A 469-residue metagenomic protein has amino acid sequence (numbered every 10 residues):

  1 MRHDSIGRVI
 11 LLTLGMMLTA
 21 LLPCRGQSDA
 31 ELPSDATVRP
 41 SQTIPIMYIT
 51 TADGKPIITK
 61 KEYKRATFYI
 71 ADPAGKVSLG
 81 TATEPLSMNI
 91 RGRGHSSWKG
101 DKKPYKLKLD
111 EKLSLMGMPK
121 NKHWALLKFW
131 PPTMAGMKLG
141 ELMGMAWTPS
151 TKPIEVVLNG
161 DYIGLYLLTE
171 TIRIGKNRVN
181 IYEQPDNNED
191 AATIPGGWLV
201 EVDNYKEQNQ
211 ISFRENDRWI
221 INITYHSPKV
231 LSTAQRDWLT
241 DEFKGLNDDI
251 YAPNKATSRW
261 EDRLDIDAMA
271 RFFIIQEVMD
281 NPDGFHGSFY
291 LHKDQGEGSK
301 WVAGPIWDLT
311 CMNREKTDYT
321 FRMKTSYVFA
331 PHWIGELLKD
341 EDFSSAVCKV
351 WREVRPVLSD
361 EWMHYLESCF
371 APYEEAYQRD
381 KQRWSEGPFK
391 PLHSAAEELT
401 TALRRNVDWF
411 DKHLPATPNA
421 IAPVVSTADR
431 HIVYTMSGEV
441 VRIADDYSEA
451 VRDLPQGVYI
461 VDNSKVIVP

Functional and structural regions predicted by a protein language model:
I10-A20: Bacterial N-terminal signal peptides
Q27-K138: Conserved NTP-binding catalytic cores of kinases and kinase-like/nucleotidyltransferase enzymes across multiple kinase
I44, K55-I57, L86, G100 (+2 more regions): Middle-to-C-terminal accessory/interaction subdomains
K108-S114, K128-P131, G144-P149, D161-I274: Internal "kinase-insert"/substrate-recognition segments embedded within catalytic cores of ATP-dependent enzymes
H413-T435: Residue-level detector of functionally pivotal "anchor" positions at catalytic/ligand-binding pockets or at interdomain
Y434-V440, Y459: Short, glycine-anchored, charge-dense loop/turn motifs used at functional sites
V440-L454: Glycine-centered tight-turn motifs at strand-turn-strand junctions
Q456-P469: C-terminal tail/sorting-segment detector
